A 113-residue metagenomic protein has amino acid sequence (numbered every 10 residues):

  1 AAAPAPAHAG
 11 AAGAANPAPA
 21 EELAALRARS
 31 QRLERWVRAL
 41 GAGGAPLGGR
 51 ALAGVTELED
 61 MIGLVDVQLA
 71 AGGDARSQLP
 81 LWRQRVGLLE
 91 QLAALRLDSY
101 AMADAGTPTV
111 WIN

Functional and structural regions predicted by a protein language model:
A2-N113: Polar, acidic low-complexity tracts enriched in Ser/Thr/Gln/Glu with frequent Gly/Pro and Thr-Pro motifs
